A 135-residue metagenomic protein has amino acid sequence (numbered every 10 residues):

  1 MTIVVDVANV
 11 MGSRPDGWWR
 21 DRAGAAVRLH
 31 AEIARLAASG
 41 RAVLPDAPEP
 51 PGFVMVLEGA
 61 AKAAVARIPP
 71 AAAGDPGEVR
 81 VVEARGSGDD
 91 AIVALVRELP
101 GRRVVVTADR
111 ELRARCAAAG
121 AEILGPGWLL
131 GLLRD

Functional and structural regions predicted by a protein language model:
V4-N9: N-terminal extension/subdomain marker
V10-D135: Nuclease catalytic cores that cleave nucleic-acid phosphodiester bonds, predominantly acidic two-metal-ion
